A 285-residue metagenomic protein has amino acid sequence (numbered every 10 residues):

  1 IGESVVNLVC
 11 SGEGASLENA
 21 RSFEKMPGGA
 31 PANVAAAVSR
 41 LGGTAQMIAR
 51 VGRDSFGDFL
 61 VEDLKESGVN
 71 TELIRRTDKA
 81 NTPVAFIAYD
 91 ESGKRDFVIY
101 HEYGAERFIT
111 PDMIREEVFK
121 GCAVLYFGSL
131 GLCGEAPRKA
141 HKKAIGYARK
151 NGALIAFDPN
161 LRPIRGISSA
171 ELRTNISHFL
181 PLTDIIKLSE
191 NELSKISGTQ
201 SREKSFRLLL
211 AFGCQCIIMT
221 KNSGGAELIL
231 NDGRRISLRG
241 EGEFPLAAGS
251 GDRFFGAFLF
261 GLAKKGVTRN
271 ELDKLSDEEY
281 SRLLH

Functional and structural regions predicted by a protein language model:
I1-N70: Glycine-rich phosphate/adenosyl-contacting loop at the front of the ribokinase-like
V6, C10, R53, L161 (+3 more regions): Short, glycine/acidic-enriched loop or turn micro-motifs at the edges of active sites
L8-V9, V98, E135, I196 (+1 more regions): Residues that scaffold the ATP/ADP-binding catalytic core of kinase and kinase-like folds
A20, G121-C122, T183, C214: Short, well-ordered alpha-helix to beta-strand connector turns
V38, S189, G251: Short, conserved phosphate/pyrophosphate- and ester-handling motifs at nucleotide-, phospho-/glycolipid
T44-F127: Conserved N-terminal subdomain of the carbohydrate kinase-like
S129-L208, C216, S223-A226: Conserved beta-alpha-beta core of the PfkB/ribokinase-like small-molecule kinase fold
G146, Q200-H285: Conserved phosphate-binding/catalytic region of the ribokinase-like
